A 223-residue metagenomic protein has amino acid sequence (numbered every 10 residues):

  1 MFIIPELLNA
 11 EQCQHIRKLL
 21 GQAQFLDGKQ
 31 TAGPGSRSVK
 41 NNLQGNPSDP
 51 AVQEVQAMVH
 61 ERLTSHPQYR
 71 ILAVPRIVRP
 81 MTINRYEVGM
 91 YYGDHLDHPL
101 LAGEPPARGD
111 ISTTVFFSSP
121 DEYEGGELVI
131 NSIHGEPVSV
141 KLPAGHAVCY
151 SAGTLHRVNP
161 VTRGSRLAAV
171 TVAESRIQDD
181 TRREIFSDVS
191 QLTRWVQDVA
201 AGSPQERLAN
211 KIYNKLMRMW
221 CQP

Functional and structural regions predicted by a protein language model:
M1-T82, I185-P223: Non-heme Fe(II)/2-oxoglutarate
P67-S187: Catalytic core of non-heme Fe(II) oxygenases with the double-stranded beta-helix
